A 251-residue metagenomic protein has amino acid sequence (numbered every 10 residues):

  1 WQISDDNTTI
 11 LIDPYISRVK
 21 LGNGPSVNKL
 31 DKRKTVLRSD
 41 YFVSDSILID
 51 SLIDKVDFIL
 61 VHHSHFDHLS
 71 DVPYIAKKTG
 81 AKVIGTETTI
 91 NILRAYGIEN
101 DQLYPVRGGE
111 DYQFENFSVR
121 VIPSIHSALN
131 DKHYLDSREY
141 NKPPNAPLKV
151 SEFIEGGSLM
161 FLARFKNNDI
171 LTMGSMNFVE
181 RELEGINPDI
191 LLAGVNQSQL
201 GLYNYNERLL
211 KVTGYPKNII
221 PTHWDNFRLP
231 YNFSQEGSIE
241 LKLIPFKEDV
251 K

Functional and structural regions predicted by a protein language model:
T8-L60, S70-Y74, L129-A146, N177-E184: Pre-active-site segment of Zn-dependent metallo-hydrolases
T8-T9, K78-A81, T213-N218: A short helix->loop->beta-strand "cap" motif at the edges of active sites that frequently abuts
L11-P14, T35-V36, K55-H65, I84-T86 (+3 more regions): Active-site neighborhood of phospho(di)ester-bond hydrolases with catalytic His/Asp-centered motifs
V19, S64-L69, I90-I92, E110-Y112 (+4 more regions): Active-site environment of divalent metal-dependent phosphoester hydrolases
D57-F58, M176-K251: Cap/insert and terminal regions of metallo-dependent hydrolase folds
S70-T79, T88, A95-I98, P230-L241: Metal-dependent catalytic neighborhoods of phosphoester/phosphodiester hydrolases
K77-K82, N168-I170: Short active-site oxyanion
E87-L159, R164-N167, E248-K251: Metallo-beta-lactamase
